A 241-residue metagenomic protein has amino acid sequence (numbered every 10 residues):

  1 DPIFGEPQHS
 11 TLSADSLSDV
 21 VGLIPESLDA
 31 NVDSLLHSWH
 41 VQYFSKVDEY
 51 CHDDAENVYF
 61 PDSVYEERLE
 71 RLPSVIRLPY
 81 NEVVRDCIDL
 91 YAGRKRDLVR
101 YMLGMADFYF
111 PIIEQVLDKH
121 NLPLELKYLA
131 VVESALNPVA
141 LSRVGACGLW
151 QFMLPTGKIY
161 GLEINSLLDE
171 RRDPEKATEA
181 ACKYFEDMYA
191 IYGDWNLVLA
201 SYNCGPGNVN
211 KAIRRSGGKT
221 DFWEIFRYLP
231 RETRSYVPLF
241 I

Functional and structural regions predicted by a protein language model:
D1-H120: An acidic, Gly/Ser/Thr/Pro-rich helix-cap/linker signature
F60-D62, N121-K127, V131, V144-C147 (+2 more regions): Extracytoplasmic
Y80, V84, E133, M153-G157 (+1 more regions): Short, small-residue-rich loop/turn micro-motifs
C87-Y101, L136-A146, Q151-L197, I213-P230: Substrate-binding clefts and substrate-entry loops adjacent to catalytic sites of polymer-processing enzymes acting on
G104, P111, Q115, K127 (+3 more regions): Solvent-exposed, polar/charged alpha-helical surfaces in well-ordered, non-transmembrane soluble domains, broadly
L122-V139, V198-G205: Short, functionally critical alpha-helical segments immediately adjacent to catalytic or ligand/cofactor-binding
N210: A ligand-binding cleft/hinge motif common to bilobed small-molecule-binding domains
R231-I241: Catalytic cores of secreted or luminal carbohydrate-active enzymes
